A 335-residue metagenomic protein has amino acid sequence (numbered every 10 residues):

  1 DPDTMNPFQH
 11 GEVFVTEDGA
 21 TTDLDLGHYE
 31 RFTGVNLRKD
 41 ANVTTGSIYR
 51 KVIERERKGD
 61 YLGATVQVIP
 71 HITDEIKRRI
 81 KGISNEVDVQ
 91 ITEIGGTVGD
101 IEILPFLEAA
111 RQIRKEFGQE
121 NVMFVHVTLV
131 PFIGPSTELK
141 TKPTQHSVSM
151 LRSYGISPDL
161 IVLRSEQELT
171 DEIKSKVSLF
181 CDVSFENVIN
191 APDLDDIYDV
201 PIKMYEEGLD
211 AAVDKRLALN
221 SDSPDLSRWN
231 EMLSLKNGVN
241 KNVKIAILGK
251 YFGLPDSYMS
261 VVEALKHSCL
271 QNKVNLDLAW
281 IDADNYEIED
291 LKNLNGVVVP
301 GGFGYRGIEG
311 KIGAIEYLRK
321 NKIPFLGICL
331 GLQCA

Functional and structural regions predicted by a protein language model:
D1-D277, D284-G296, F303-G304, G310-Y317 (+1 more regions): Flexible phosphate-sensing "switch/lid" loops adjacent to ATP/NTP-binding sites across phosphate-transfer
G327, G331: Gly/Ala-rich beta-loop-alpha elbow adjacent to hydrolase catalytic centers
C334-A335: Structured adenosyl-cofactor binding patch, chiefly the S-adenosyl-L-methionine
